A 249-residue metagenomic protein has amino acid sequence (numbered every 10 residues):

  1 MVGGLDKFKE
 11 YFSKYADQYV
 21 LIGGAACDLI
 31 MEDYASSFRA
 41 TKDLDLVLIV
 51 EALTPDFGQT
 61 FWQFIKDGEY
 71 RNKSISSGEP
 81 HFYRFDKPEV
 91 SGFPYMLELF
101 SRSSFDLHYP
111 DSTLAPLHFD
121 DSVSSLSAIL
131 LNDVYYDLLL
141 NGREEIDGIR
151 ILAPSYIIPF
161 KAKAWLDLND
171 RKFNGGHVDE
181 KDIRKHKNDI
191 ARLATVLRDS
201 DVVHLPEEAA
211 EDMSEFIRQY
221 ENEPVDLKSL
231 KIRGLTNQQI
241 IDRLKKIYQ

Functional and structural regions predicted by a protein language model:
M1-Q249: Compositionally biased terminal segments of proteins
